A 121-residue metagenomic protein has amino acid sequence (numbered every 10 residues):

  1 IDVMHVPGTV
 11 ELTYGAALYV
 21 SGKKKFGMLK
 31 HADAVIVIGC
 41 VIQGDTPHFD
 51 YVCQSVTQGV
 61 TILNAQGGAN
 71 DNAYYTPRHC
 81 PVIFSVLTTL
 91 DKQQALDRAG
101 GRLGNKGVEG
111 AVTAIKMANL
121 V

Functional and structural regions predicted by a protein language model:
I1-V6: Short beta-strand elements in bilobed, periplasmic/extracellular small-molecule ligand-binding domains
G8-T9, G39-V41, L87-D91: Short, ordered loop/turn segments at secondary-structure junctions
V10-A17, S21, V108, V112: Amphipathic, non-transmembrane alpha-helical secondary structure
G15-V60: Glycine-rich phosphate-binding loop
F49-D50, Q54-V121: C-terminal binding/interaction regions
